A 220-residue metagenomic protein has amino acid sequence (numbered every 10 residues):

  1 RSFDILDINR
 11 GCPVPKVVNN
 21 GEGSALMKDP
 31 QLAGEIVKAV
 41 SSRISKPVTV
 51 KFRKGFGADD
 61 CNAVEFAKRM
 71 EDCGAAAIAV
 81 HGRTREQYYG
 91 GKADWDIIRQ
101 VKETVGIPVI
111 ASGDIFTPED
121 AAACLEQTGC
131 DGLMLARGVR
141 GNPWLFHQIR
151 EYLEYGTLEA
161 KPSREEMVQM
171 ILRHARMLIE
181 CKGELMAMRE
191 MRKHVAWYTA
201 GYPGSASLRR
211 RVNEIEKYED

Functional and structural regions predicted by a protein language model:
R1-E71: Active-site entrance/lid segments in N-terminal catalytic domains of soluble metabolic enzymes
N9, G21, R53-G55, V80 (+3 more regions): Short glycine/serine/threonine-biased micro-segments
G11-P13, R53-G57, R83-R85, D114-F116 (+1 more regions): Active-site beta-loop-alpha junctions enriched in small/polar residues
G11-P15, I78, G201: Short connector loops/turns at beta-strand edges and beta->alpha or beta->beta junctions
K16, Y88, P143: Glycine/Thr-rich phosphate-binding loops of Rossmann-like dinucleotide-binding domains
N20, S24, H81, E151-Y155: Short glycine/proline- and charge-enriched loop/turn segments that cap or connect secondary-structure elements
A25, D29, K51, Q87-G90 (+2 more regions): Glycine- and other small-residue-rich loops at beta-strand/loop junctions that grip anionic moieties
E35-K38, R43-S45, D59-A77, D96 (+2 more regions): Alpha/beta catalytic cores of nucleotide-metabolism and tRNA/nucleoside-modifying enzymes
